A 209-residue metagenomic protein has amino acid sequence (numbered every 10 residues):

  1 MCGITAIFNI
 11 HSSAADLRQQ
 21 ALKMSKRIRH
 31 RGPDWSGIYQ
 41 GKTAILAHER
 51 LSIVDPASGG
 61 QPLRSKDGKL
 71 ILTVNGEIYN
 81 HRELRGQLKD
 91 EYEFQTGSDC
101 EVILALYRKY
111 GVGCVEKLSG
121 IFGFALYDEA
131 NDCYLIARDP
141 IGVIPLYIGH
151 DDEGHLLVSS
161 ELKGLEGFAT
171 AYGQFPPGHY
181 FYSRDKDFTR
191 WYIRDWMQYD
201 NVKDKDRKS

Functional and structural regions predicted by a protein language model:
M1-K208: Cysteine-centered catalytic environments shared across enzyme families
